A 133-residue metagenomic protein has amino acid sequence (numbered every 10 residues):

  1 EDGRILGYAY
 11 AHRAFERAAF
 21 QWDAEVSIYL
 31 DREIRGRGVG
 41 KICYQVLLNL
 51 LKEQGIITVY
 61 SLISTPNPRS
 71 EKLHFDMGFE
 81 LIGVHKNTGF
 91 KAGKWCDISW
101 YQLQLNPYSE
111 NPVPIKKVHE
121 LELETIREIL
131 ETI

Functional and structural regions predicted by a protein language model:
E1-E33, Y44, Q104-N106: Acetyl-CoA-dependent GNAT
I5-A11, L47, L51, S61-I63: Functional cleft and adjacent loop/helix regions within the main domain that mediate ligand binding or catalysis
Y10, Y60-I63, F75, E80-C96 (+2 more regions): Conserved catalytic-core motifs of GNAT/GCN5-like acyltransferases
Y10-H12, I28, E53-Q54, T58 (+1 more regions): A compositional/biophysical signature of low hydrophobicity enriched in polar/charged and small residues
W22-A24, W95-S99: Short beta-strand micro-motifs in enzyme catalytic cores
L30, G36-E53, T58, P68-D76: Conserved acetyl-CoA-binding loop-helix of GNAT-fold acetyltransferases
P107-I133: Acidic/histidine-enriched, glycine/proline-rich intrinsically disordered or flexible terminal extensions
